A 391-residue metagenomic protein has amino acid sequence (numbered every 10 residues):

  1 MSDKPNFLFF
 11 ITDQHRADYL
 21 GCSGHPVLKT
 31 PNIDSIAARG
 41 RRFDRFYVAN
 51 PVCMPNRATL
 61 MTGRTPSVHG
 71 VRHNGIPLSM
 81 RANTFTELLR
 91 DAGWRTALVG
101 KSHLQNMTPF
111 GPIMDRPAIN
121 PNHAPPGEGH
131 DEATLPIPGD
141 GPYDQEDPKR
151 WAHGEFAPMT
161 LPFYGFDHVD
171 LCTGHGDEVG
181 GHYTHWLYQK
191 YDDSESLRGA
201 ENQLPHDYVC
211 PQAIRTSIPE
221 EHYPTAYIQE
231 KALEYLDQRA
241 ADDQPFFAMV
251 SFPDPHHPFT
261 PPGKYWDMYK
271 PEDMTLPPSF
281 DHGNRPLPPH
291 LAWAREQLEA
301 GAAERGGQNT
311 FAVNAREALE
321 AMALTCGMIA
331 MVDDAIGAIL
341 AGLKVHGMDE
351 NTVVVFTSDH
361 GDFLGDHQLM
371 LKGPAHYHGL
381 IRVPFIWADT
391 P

Functional and structural regions predicted by a protein language model:
M1-P391: Formylglycine-dependent sulfatase
